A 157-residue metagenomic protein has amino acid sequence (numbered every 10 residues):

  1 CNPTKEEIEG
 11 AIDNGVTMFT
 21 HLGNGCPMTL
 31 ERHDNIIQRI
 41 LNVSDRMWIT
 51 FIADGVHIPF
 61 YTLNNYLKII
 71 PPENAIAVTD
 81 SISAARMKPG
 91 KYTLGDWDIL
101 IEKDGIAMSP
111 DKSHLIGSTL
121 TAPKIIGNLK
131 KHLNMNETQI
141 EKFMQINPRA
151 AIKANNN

Functional and structural regions predicted by a protein language model:
N2-T4: Active-site-proximal loop/helix segments of hydrolase catalytic cores
E6-Q139, A154-N155: Active-site-adjacent C-terminal substructures of enzyme catalytic domains
E137-P148: Short, well-structured alpha-helical segments that form the helix of a local strand-helix-strand
P148-R149, N157: Generic C-terminus detector
